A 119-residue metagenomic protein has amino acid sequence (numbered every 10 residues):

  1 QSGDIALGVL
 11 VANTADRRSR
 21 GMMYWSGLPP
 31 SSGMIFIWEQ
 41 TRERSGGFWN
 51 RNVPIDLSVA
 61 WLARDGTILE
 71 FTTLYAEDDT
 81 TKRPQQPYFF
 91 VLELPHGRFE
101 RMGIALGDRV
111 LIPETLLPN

Functional and structural regions predicted by a protein language model:
Q1-N119: Compact, glycine-rich, soluble single-domain proteins
